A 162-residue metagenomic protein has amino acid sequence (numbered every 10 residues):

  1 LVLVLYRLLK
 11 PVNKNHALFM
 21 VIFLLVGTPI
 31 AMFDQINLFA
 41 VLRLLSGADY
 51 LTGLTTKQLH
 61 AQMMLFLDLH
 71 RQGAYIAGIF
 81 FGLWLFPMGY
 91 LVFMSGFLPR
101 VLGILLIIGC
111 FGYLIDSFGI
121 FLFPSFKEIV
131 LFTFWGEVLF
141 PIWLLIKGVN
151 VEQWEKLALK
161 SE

Functional and structural regions predicted by a protein language model:
L1-E162: Hydrophobic, aromatic-enriched alpha-helical segments typical of multi-pass transmembrane helices
